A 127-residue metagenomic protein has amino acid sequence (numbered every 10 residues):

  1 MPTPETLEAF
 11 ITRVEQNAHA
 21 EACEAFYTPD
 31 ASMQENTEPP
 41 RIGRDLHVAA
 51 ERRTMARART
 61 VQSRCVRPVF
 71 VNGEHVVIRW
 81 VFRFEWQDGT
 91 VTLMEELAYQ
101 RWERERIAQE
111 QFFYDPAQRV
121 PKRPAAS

Functional and structural regions predicted by a protein language model:
P2-T6, A20-E74: A solvent-exposed, acidic/Ser-Thr-rich amphipathic alpha-helical stretch
Y27, F82-F84, A98, Y114: Short beta-strand segments enriched in hydrophobic/aromatic residues within well-folded beta-rich domains
D45, D88-T90, Q118-P124: A short, polar/proline- and glycine-enriched secondary-structure boundary/capping micro-motif
E51, R64-F70, V81-F82, E95-R101: Hydrophobic/aromatic beta-strand elements that line small-molecule binding cavities or substrate pockets in beta-rich
A56-T60, F84-T92: Short, cysteine-centered beta-strand-loop-beta hairpins and adjacent loop/turn segments enriched in charged/polar
H75-W86: Short, well-ordered beta-strand segments in beta-rich or mixed alpha/beta enzyme and ligand-binding folds
E95-P124: Short beta-strand edge/turn micro-motifs at domain boundaries
